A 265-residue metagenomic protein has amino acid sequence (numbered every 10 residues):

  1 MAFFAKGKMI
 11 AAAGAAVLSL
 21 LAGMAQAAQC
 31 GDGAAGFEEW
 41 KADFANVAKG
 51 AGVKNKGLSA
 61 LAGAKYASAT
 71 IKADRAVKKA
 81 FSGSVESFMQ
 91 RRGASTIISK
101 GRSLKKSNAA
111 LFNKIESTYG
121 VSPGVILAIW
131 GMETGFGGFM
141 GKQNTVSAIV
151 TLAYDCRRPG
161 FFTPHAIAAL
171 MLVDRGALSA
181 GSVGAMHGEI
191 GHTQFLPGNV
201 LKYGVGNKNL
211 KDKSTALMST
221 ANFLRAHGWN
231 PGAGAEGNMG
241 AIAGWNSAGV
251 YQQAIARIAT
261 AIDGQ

Functional and structural regions predicted by a protein language model:
M1-A13: Bacterial N-terminal signal peptides that target proteins for export
F4-A5, A45, M89: Compositionally biased, low-structure terminal segments
A13-A15, A25: Cleavable N-terminal signal peptides
L21-A27: Sec/Tat signal peptide C-region and signal peptidase I cleavage site
A27-A34: Cleaved targeting-peptide boundary
A35-N55: Mature N-terminal segment immediately following signal peptide/propeptide cleavage in secreted/periplasmic
V53-Q265: Catalytic glycan-binding domains that act on GlcNAc-containing polysaccharides
